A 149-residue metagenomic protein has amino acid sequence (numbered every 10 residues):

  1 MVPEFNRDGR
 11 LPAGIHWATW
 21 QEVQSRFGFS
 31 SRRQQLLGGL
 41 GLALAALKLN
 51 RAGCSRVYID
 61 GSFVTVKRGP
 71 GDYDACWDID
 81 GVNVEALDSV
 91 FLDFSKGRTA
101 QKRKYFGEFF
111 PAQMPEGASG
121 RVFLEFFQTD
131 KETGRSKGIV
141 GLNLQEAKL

Functional and structural regions predicted by a protein language model:
M1-D60, V64-G71, I79-L149: Catalytic core of pol beta-like nucleotidyltransferases
C76: Aromatic/basic-lined ligand-recognition segments that form π-stacking hydrophobic pockets flanked by Lys/Arg to engage
